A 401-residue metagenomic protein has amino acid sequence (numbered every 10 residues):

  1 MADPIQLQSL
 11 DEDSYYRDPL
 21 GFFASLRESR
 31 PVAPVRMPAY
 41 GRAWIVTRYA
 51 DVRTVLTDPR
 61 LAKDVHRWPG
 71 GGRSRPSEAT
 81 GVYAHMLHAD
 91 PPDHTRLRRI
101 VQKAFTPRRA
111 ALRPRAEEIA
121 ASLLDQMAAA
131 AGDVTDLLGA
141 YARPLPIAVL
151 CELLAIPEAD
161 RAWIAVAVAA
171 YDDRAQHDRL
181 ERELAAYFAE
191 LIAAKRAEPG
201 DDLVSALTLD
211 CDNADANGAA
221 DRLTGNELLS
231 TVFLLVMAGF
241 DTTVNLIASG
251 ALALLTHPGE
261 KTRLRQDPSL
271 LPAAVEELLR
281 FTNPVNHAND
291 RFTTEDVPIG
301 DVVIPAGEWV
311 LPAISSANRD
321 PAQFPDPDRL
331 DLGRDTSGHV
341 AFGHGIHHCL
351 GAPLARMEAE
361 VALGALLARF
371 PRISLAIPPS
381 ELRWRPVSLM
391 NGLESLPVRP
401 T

Functional and structural regions predicted by a protein language model:
M1-T401: Cytochrome P450
